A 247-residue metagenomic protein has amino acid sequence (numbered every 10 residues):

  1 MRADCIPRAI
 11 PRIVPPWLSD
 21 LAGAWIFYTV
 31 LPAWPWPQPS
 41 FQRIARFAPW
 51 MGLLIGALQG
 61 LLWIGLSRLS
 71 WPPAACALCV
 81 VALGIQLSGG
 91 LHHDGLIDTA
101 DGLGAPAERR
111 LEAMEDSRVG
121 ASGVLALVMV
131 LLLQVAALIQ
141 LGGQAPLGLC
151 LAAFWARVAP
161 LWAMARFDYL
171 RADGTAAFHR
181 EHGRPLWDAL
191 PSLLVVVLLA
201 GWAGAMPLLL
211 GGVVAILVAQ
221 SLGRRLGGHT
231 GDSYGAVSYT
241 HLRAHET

Functional and structural regions predicted by a protein language model:
P11-P35: Membrane-proximal soluble regions of multi-pass membrane proteins
D20-G23, S122-L193: A feature for the membrane-embedded catalytic helix bundles of lipid/isoprenoid biosynthetic enzymes
W34-W36, W162-R171, A219-L226: C-terminal ends of transmembrane helices
Q38-F47, D101-S122, T175-R184: Juxtamembrane helix-capping/reentrant segments at transmembrane boundaries
F47-L96, L149-L151, A205-R224: Membrane-embedded alpha-helical segments that form the functional core of polytopic membrane enzymes, especially those
L83-V119, L222-S238: Acidic (Asp/Glu-rich) catalytic motifs at the cytosolic membrane interface
A189-G201, L209-L217: Hydrophobic core of alpha-helical transmembrane segments in multi-pass integral membrane proteins
T240-T247: Conserved small/polar residues in nucleotide/adenosyl-binding loops
